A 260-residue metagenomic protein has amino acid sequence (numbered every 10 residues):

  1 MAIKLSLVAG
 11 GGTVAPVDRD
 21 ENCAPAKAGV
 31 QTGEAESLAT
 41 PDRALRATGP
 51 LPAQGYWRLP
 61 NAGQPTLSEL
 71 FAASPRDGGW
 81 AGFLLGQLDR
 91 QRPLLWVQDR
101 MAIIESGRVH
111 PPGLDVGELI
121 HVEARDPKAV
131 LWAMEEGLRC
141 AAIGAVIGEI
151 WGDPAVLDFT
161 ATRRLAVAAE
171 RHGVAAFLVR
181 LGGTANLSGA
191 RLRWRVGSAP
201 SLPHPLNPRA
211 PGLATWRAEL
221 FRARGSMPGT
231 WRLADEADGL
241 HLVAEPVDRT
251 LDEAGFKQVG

Functional and structural regions predicted by a protein language model:
M1-W96, R100, G107, V116-G117 (+1 more regions): Detector for small/aliphatic-rich hydrophobic stretches
A2, S226-G260: C-terminal regions of RecA-like/P-loop NTPase motor modules
E69-F71, L95, G144-E149, F177: Structural motif
W80-G86, A133-M134, A161-R164: A short acidic, amphipathic alpha-helical/loop segment
V97-D158, T162: Long, charge-dense
I150-L206: A contiguous pocket-lining binding segment that forms or flanks enzyme active sites
L206-S226: A conserved mid-domain beta-alpha-beta active-site/ligand-binding segment of alpha/beta enzyme cores
